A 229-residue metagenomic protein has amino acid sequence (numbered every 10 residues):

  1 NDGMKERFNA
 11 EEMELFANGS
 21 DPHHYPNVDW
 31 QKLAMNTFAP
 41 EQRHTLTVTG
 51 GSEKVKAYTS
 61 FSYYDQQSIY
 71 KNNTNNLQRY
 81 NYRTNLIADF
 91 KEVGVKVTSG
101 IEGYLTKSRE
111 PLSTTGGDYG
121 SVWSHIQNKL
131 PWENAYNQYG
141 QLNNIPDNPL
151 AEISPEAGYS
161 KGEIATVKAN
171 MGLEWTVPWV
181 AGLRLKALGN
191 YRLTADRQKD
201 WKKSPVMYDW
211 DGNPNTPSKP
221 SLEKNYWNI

Functional and structural regions predicted by a protein language model:
N1-E11, Y104-P146, A195-N225: A surface-exposed, glycine/aromatic-enriched loop/edge motif typical of exported proteins
N1-N73: Residues embedded in well-ordered regular secondary structure
N1-P22, K71-G94, T98-G100, K224-I229: Charged/polar interaction segments and conserved charged motifs
N18-Y25, K56-S62, G140-P149, P217-Y226: Active-site-adjacent bridging/hinge elements
P26-K32, Q66-I69, N148-G158, N213-P214 (+1 more regions): Extracytoplasmic loops and strand-loop junctions of Gram-negative outer membrane beta-barrel proteins
D29-Q31, G51, Y80, W201 (+1 more regions): Tryptophan-centered motif/residue detector
R43-T45, P155, N170-G172: Short structured motifs
K54-A135, G158-K202: Transmembrane beta-barrel strand/turn architecture of Gram-negative outer membrane proteins
